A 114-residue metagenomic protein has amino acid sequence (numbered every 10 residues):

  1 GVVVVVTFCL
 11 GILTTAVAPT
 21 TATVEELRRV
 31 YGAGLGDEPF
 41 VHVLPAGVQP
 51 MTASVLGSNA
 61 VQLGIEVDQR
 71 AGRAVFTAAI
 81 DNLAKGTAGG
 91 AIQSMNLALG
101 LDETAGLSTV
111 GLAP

Functional and structural regions predicted by a protein language model:
G1-F76: C-terminal substrate-binding/catalytic lobe of Rossmann-fold NAD(P)-dependent oxidoreductases
A60-L63, V67-P114: NAD(P)-dependent Rossmann-like dehydrogenase/reductase catalytic/cofactor-binding core
